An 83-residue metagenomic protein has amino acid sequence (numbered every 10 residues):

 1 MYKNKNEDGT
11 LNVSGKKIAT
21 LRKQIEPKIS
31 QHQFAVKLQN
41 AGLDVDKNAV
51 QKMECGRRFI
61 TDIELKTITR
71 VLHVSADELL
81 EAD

Functional and structural regions predicted by a protein language model:
M1-P27: A short, Lys/Arg-rich alpha-helix, primarily the initiator
Y2-G9, R70, L80-D83: Short, charged recognition helix plus adjacent turn of helix-turn-helix-like nucleic-acid-binding domains
L21, K37, M53, A82: Residues in the recognition helix of alpha-helical DNA-binding motifs
P27-K52: Short alpha-helical DNA-recognition segment
K37, T61-E78: DNA major-groove recognition helix of helix-turn-helix/homeodomain DNA-binding modules
